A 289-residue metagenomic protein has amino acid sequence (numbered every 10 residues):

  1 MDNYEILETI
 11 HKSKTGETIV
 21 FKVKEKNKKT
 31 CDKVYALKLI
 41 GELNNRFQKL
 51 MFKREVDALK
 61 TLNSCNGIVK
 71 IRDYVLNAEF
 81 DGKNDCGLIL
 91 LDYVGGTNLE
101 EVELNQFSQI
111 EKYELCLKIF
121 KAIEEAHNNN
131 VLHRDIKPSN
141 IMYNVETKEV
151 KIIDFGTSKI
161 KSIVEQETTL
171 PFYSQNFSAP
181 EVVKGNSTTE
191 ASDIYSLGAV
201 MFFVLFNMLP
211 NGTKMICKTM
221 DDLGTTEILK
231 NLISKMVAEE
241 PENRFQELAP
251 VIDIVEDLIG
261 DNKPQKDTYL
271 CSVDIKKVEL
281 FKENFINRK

Functional and structural regions predicted by a protein language model:
N44-T61: AlphaC helix of the eukaryotic protein kinase fold
S64-L76: Conserved HxN/HPN-centered segment at the entrance to the catalytic loop of eukaryotic protein kinase-like domains
G82-T97: Conserved short submotifs of the Hanks-type protein kinase catalytic core that shape the nucleotide-binding pocket
L115-C116: Activation segment signature within eukaryotic-like protein kinase domains
H127-Y143: Catalytic-loop of the protein kinase fold
T168-V182: Conserved activation segment of eukaryotic-like protein kinases, specifically the C-terminal portion of the activation
D193: Conserved catalytic-loop aspartate of Hanks-type protein kinases
K263-K289: Regulatory extensions appended to serine/threonine kinase catalytic cores
